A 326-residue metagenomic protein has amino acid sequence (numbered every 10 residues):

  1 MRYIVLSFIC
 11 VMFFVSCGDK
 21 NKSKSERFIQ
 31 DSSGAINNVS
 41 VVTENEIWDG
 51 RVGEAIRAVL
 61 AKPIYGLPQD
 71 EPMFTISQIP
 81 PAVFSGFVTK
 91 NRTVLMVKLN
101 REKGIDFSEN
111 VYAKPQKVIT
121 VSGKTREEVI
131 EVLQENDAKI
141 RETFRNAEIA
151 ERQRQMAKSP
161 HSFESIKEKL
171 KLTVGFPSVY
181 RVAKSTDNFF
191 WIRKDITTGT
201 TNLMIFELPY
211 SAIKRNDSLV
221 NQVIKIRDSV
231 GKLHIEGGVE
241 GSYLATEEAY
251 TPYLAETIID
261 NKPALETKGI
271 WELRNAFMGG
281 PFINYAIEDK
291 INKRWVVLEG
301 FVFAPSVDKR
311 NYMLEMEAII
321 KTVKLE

Functional and structural regions predicted by a protein language model:
M1-I4, G18-D19: Positively charged n-region of N-terminal signal peptides that target proteins for export
F13-S16: C-terminal motif of bacterial Sec signal peptides marking the signal peptidase cleavage site
D19, S25-G34, D49, A58 (+1 more regions): N-terminal "mature-domain start" segment
K22, P72, I79-E128, K232-K293: Signature of long, low-cysteine stretches enriched in small and polar/charged residues
K22-R27, E44-E46, P177-E236, L244 (+1 more regions): Secretory pathway targeting signatures of secreted, lumenal, and periplasmic proteins
S23-T43, I47-G50, K98-S162: Solvent-exposed alpha-helical segments and adjacent loops that form catalytic or protein-interaction surfaces
Q30-T93: N-terminal leader/propeptide segments of preproteins
E131-Q153, Y180, R294-E326: Surface-exposed amphipathic alpha-helical segments
